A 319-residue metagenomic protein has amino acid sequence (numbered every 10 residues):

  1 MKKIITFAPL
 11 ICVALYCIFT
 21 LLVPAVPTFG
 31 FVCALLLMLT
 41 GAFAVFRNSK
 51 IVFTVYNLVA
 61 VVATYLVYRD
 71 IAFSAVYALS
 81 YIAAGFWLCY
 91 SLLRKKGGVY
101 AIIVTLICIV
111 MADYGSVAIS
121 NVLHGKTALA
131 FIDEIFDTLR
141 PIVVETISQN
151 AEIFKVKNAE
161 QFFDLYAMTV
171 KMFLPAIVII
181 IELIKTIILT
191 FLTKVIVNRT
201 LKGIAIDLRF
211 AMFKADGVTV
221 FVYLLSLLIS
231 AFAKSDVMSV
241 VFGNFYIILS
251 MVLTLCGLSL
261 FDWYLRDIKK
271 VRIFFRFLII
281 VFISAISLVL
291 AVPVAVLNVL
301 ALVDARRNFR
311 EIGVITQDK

Functional and structural regions predicted by a protein language model:
M1, S235-K319: Long, positively charged, glycine-interspersed low-complexity recognition regions
M1-V59, K269, I273-I280: Hydrophobic transmembrane alpha-helices
L22-F31, V61-L88: Interfacial aromatic-anchored transmembrane helix boundaries in multi-pass membrane proteins
T54-A63, A101-V110, I247, R272-S284 (+1 more regions): Central hydrophobic cores of alpha-helical transmembrane segments in multi-pass integral membrane proteins
Y77-N121: Short helix-perturbing small/polar motifs within transmembrane alpha-helices
V117-M172: Membrane-interface interhelical loops and short interface/amphipathic helices in multi-pass inner-membrane
L174-R199: Transmembrane alpha-helical segments in integral membrane proteins
T200-C256: Small-residue-rich helix-loop
